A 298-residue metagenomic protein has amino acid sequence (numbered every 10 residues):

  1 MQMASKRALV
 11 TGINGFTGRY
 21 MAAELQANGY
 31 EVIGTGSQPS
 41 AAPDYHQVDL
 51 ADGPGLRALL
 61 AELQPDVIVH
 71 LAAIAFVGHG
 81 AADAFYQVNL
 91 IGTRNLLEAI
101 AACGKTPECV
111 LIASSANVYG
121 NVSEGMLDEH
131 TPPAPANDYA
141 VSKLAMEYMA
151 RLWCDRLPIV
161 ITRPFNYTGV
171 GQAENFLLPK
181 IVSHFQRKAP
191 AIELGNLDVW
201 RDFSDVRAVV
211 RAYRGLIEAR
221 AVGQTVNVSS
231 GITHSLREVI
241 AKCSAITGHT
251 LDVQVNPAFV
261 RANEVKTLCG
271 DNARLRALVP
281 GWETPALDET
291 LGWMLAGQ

Functional and structural regions predicted by a protein language model:
A8-Q26: N-terminal Rossmann NAD(P)H-binding glycine-rich loop of SDR-like oxidoreductase domains
P39-D52: Rossmann-fold cofactor-recognition segment
Y45, L59, F85-Y86, V110 (+1 more regions): A hydrophobic alpha-helix adjacent to the NAD(P)-binding/active-site core of NAD(P)-dependent oxidoreductases, strongly
L50-V88: NAD(P)H-binding glycine-rich loop region in Rossmannoid oxidoreductase-like domains and their noncatalytic homologs
R94-D138: Conserved Rossmann-fold NAD(P)-dependent oxidoreductase catalytic core, especially the SDR/UDP-sugar
E124-G125, D138, Y148-D202, V206-G215 (+1 more regions): NAD(P)-dependent short-chain dehydrogenase/reductase
S142-A145: Active-site helix of classical SDR
R187-Q298: C-terminal substrate-binding subdomain of Rossmann-fold SDR/epimerase-dehydratase oxidoreductases
